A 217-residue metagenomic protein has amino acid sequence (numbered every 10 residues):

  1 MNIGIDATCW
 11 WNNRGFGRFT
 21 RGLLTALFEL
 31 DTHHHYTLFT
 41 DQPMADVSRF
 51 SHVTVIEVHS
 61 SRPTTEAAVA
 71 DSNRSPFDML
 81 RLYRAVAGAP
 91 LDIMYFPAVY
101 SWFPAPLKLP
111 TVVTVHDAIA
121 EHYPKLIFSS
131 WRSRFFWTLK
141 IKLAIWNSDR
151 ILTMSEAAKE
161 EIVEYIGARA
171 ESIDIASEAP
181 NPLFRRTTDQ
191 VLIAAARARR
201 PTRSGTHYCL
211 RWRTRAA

Functional and structural regions predicted by a protein language model:
M1-A217: Carbohydrate transferase catalytic cores enriched for Leloir-type hexosyltransferases
